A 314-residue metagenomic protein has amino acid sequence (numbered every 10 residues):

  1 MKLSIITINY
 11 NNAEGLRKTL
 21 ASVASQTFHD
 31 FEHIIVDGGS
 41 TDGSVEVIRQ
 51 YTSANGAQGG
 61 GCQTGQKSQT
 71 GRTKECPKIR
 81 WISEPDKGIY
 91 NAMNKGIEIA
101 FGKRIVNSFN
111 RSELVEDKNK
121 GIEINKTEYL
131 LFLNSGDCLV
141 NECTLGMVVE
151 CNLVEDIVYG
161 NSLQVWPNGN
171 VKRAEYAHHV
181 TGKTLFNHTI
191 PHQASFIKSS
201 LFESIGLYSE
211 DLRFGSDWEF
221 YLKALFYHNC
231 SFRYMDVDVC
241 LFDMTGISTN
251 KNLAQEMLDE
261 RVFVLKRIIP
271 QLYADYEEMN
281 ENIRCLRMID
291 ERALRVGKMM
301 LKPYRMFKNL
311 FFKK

Functional and structural regions predicted by a protein language model:
M1-L253: Nucleotide-sugar donor-binding/catalytic module of glycosyltransferases that assemble extracellular/cell-envelope
R17, R49, N94, L258-V262 (+2 more regions): Generic alpha-helical structural signal
E46, Q50, E150, F263 (+2 more regions): Charged/polar, solvent-exposed surface patches and flexible loops
S204-Y208, R261, E281-I289: A general structural signal for short secondary-structure boundary/capping elements
L212-F220, R267, I289-M299: A short, terminal or domain-edge coil/loop segment
V237-D238, F242, N250-Y276: Catalytic core of nucleotide-sugar-dependent glycosyltransferases
Q271, D275-K314: Boundary detector for helix-to-coil junctions that initiate low-complexity/charged tails
